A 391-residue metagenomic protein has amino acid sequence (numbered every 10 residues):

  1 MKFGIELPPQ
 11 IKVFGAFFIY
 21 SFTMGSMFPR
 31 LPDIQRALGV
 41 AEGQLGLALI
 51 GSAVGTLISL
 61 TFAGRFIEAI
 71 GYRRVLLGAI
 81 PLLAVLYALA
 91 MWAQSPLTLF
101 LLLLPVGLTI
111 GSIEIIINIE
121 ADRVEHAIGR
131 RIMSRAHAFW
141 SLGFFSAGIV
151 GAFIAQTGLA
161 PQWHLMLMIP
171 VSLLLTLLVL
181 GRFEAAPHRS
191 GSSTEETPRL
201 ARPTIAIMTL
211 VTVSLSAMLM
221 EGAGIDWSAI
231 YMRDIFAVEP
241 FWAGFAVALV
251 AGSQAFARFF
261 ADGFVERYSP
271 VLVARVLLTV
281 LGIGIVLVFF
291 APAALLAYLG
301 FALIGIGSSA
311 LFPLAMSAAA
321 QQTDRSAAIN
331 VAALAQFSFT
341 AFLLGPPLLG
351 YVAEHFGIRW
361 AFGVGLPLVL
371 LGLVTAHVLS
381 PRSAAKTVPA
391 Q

Functional and structural regions predicted by a protein language model:
P29-G43, D226-W242: Short amphipathic helix-loop junctions that connect adjacent transmembrane helices in Major Facilitator Superfamily/SLC
I34-Q35, F66-I67, F153-G158, M232-R233 (+3 more regions): Interfacial helix-cap and linker-helix signal at transmembrane-aqueous boundaries of multi-pass secondary transporters
G39, G71, W92-L97, A237 (+3 more regions): Helix-breaking motifs and short loop linkers at transmembrane-helix boundaries and internal kinks in secondary membrane
I58-L97: Conserved MFS/SLC helix-loop-helix module at the cytosolic interface between two early adjacent transmembrane helices
S59-Y72, A155, A257-P270, A353-E354: Helix-to-loop junctions at the C-terminal end of transmembrane segments in multipass secondary transporters
R74-A88, L272-L287, L366: Structural signature of the two symmetry-related core transmembrane helices
L104-F139: Cytoplasmic helix-loop-helix junction between adjacent transmembrane helices in 12-TM secondary transporters
W163-L180, F362-V378: Symmetry-related core transmembrane helices of the 12-TM Major Facilitator Superfamily/SLC fold
